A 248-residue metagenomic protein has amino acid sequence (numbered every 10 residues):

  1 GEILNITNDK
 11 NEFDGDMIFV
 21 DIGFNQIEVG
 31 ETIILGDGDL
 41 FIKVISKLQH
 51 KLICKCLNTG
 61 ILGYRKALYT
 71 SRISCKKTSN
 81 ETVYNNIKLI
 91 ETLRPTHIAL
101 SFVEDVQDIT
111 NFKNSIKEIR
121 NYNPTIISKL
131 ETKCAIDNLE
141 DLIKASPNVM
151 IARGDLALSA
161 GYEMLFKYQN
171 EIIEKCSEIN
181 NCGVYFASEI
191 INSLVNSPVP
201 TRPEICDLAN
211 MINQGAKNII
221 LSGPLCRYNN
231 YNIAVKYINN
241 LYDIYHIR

Functional and structural regions predicted by a protein language model:
G1-R248: Non-catalytic helical/linker scaffolds that mediate oligomerization, partner binding, and domain coupling around large
